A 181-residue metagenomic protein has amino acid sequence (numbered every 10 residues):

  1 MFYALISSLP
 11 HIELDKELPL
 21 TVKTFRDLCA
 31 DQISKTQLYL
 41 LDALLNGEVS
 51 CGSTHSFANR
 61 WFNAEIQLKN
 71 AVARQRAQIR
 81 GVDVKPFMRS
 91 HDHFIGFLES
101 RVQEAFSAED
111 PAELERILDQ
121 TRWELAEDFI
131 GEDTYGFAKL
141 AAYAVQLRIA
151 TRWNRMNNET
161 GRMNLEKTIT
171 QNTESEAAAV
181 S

Functional and structural regions predicted by a protein language model:
M1-S181: Extended alpha-helical surfaces
